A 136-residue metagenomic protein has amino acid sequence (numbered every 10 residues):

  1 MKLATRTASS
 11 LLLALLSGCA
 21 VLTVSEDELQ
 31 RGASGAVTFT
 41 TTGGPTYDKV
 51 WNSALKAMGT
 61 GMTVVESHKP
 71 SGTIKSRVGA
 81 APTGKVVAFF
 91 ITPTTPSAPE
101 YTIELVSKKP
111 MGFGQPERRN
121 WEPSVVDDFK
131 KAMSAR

Functional and structural regions predicted by a protein language model:
M1-L11: Bacterial N-terminal signal peptides that target proteins for export
L11-L12, V65: Exposed boundary/loop context
L15-G18: C-terminal motif of bacterial Sec signal peptides marking the signal peptidase cleavage site
A20-R136: Ser/Thr-rich, low-complexity intrinsically disordered terminal regions
